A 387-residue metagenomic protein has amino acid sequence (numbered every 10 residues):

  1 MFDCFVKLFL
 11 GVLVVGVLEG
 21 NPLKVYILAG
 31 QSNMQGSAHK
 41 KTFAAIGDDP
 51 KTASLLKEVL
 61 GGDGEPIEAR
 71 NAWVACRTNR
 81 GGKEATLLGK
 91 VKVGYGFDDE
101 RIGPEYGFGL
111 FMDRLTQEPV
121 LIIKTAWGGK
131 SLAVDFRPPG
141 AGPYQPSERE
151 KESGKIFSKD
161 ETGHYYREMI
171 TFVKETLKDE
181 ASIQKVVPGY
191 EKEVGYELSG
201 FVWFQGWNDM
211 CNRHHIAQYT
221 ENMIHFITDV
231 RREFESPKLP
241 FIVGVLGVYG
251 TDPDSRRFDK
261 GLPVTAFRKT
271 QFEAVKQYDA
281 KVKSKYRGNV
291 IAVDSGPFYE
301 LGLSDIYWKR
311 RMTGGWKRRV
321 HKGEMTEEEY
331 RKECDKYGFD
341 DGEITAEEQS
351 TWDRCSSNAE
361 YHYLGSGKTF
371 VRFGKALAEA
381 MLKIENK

Functional and structural regions predicted by a protein language model:
M1-G11, G247: Sec-dependent signal peptide recognition, specifically the positively charged N-region followed immediately by
L10-G20: Hydrophobic h-region of N-terminal signal peptides that target proteins for export in Gram-negative bacteria
N21-K387: Cell-envelope and extracellular/periplasmic
